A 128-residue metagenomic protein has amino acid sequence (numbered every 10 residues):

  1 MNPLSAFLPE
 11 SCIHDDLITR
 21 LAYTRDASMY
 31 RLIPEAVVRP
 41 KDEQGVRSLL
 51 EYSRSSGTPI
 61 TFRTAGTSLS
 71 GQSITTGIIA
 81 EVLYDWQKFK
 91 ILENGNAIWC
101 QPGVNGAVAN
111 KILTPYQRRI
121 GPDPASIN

Functional and structural regions predicted by a protein language model:
M1, P59, G71-Q72: N-terminal beta-alpha lobe that positions the nucleotide/phosphoryl donor in ATP/NTP-coupled carboxylate activation
P3-T24: Conserved oxyanion/phosphate-binding beta-strand-loop segments in alpha/beta enzyme cores
L4, S28-I60, I78, V82-P124: N-terminal glycine-rich flavin-associated loop
S11-D16, R63, I120-S126: Flexible, glycine/charged-enriched surface loops at secondary-structure junctions
I13, Y23, L69, F89 (+1 more regions): Short clusters of hydrophobic/aromatic residues that line enzyme substrate/ligand-binding pockets
I18-L21, Q87-K88, N128: A short acidic, often aromatic-flanked loop/helix-cap motif at beta-alpha or helix-coil junctions that lines enzyme
D26-M29, L69-I74: Short glycine-biased active-site loop of nucleotidyltransferases that positions the nucleotide triphosphate and helps
